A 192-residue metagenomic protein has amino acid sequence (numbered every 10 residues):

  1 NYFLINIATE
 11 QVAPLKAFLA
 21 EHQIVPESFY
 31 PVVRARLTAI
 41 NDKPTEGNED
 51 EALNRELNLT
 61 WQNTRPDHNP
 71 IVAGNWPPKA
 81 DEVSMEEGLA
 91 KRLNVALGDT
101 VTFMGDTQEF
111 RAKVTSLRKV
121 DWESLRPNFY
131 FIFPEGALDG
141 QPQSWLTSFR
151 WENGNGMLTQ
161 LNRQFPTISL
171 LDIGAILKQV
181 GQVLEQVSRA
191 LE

Functional and structural regions predicted by a protein language model:
N1-E192: Alpha-helical transmembrane segments of bacterial inner-membrane membrane proteins
